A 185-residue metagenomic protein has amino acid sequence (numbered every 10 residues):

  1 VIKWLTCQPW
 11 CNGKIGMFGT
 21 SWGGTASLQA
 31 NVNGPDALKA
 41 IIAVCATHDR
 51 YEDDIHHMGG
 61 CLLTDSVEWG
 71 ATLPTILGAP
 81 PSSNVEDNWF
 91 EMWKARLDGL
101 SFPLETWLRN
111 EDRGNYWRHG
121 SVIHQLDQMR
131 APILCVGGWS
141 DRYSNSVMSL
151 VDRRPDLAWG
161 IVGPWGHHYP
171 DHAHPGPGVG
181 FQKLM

Functional and structural regions predicted by a protein language model:
V1-G16, S21: Gly/Ser-rich "nucleophile elbow"/oxyanion-hole loop immediately N-terminal to the catalytic nucleophile in hydrolases
K3-T6, G24-P35, A46, L150: Short glycine-enriched nucleophile-adjacent loop and the immediately C-terminal alpha-helix near the catalytic center
N12, A37-K39, L157-A158: Core-facing hydrophobic residues within beta-strands of well-ordered domains
G16-K39, P164, A173-M185: Repeat-solenoid scaffold signature
M17-G19, V44, V136: Short beta-strand immediately N-terminal to the catalytic nucleophile in serine-hydrolase-like folds
S21-G24, T47, W139-S140: Flexible, active-site-proximal loop/turn residues at the rims of small-molecule/cofactor binding pockets and catalytic
Q29-Q128: Accessory cap/linker subdomain of secreted extracellular hydrolases
D112-M185: C-terminal subdomain of alpha/beta-hydrolase-fold enzymes, centered on the catalytic histidine and its supporting
